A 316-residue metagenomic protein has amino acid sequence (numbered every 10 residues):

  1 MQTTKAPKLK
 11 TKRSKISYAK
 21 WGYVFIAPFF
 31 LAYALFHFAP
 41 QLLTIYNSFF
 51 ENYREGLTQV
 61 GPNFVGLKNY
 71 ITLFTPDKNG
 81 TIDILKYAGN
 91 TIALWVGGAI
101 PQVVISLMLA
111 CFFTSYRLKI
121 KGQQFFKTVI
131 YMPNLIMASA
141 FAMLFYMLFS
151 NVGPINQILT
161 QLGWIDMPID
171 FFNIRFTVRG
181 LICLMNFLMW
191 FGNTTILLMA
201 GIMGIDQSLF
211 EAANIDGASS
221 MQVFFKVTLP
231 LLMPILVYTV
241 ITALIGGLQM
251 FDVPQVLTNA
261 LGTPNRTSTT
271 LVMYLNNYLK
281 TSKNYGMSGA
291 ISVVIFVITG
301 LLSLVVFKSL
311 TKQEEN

Functional and structural regions predicted by a protein language model:
M1-K8: Short, intrinsically disordered terminal tails adjacent to the first/last structured region
L9-K10, K15-N316: A structural signal for multi-pass alpha-helical bundles of membrane permease subunits that mediate small-molecule
